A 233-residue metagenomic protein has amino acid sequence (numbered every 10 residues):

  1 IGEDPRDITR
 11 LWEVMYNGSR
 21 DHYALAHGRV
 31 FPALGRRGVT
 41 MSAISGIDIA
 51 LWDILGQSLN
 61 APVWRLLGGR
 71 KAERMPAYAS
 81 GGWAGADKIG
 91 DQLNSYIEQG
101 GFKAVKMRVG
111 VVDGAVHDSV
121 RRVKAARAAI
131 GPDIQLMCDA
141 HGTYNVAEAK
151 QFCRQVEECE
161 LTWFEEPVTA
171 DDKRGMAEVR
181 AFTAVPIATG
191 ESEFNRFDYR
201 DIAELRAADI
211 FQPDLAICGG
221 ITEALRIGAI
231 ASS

Functional and structural regions predicted by a protein language model:
I1-S58: Metal- or metallocofactor-binding catalytic centers and their adjacent structured scaffolds across diverse enzyme
R6-T9, P62-L66, W163-P167: Flexible, glycine/charged-enriched surface loops at secondary-structure junctions
I49, I54, M107, A140-H141 (+3 more regions): Generic detector of well-ordered alpha-helical packing
L55-G56, V156, R180, A231: A generic structural signal for well-ordered alpha-helical segments
Q57, A61-A72: N-terminal amphipathic alpha-helix/helix-capping segment at the start of soluble metabolic enzymes
G68-T183: Metal-dependent enolase-superfamily TIM-barrel catalytic cores that perform enediolate-based chemistry
D171-S233: Catalytic alpha/beta core domains of metabolic enzymes, predominantly
